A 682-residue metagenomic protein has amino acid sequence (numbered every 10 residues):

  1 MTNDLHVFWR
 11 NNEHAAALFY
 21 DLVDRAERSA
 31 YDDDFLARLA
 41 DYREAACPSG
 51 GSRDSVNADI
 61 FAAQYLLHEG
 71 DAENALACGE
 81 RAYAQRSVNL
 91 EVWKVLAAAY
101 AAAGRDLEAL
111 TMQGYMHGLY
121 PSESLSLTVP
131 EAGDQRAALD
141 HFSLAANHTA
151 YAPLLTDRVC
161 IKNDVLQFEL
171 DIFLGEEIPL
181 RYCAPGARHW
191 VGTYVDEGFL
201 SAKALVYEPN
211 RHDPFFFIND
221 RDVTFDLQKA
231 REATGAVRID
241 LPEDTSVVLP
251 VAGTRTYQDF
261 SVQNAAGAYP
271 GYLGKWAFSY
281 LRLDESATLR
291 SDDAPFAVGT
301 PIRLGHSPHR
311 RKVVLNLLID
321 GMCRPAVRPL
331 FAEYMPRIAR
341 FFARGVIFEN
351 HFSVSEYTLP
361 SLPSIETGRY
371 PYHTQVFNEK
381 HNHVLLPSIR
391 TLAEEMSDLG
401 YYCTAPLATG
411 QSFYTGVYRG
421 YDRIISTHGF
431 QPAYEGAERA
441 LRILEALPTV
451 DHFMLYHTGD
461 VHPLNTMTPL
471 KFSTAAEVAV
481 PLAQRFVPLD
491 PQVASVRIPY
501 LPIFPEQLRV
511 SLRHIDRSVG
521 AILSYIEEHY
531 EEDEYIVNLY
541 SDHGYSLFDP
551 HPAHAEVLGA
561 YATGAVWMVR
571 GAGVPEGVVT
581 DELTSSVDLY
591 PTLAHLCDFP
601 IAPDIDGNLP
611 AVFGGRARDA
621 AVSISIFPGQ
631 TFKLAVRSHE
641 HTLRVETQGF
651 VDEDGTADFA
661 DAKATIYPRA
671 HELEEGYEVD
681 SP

Functional and structural regions predicted by a protein language model:
T2-R25, A58-Q64, A102, T111-G114 (+1 more regions): Catalytic domains that recognize anionic headgroups
A15-R43, S55: Membrane-proximal envelope and lipid/glycan-remodeling enzymes
A40-E44, E80, A84, G114: Alpha-solenoid helical repeat scaffolds
S52-R53, S87, Y120-P121: Short coil turns that delineate tetratricopeptide repeat
